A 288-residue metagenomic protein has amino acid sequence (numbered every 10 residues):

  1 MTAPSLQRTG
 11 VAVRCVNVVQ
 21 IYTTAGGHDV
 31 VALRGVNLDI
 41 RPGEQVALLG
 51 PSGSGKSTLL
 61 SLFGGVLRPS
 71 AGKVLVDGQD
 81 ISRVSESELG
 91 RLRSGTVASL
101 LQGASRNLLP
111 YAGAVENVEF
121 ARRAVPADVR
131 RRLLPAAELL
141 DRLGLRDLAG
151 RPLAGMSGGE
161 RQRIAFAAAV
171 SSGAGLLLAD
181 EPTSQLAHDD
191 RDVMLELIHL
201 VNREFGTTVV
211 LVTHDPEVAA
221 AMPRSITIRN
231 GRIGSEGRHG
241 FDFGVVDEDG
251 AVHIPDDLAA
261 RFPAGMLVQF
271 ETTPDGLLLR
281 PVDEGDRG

Functional and structural regions predicted by a protein language model:
V30, I81-A98: ABC ATPase NBD coupling module
G64: Helix-to-loop junction immediately C-terminal to a conserved catalytic motif
G72-D80: Conserved ABC transporter NBD signature motif
D80, E119, R130-L148: Conserved ABC ATPase "signature" region
Y111-F120: Short coil-to-helix segment of the ABC ATPase nucleotide-binding domain corresponding to the Q-loop/switch region
P152-M156, E160: Conserved ABC ATPase signature
A169-V170: ABC ATPase C-loop
L177-D180: Catalytic Walker B motif of ABC-type/P-loop ATPase nucleotide-binding domains
